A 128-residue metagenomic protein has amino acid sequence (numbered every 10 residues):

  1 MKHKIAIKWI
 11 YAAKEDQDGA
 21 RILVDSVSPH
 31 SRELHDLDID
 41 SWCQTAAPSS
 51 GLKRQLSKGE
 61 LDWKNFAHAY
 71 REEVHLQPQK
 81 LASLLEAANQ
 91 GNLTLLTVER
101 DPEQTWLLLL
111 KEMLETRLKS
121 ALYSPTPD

Functional and structural regions predicted by a protein language model:
M1-D128: Residues lining hydrophobic/aromatic ligand-binding pockets adjacent to catalytic sites
